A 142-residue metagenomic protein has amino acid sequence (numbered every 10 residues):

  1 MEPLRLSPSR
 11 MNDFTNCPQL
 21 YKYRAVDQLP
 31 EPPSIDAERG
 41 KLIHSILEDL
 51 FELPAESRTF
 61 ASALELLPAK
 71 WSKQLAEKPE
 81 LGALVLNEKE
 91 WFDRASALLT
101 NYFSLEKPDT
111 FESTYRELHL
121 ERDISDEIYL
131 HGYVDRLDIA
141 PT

Functional and structural regions predicted by a protein language model:
M1-A37: C-terminal, charged and often intrinsically disordered regions of DNA end-processing helicases and nucleases
R5-L6, A61, S104, T142: Metal-dependent nuclease catalytic regions and adjoining charged, substrate-binding loops involved in nucleic-acid end
C17, F51, I139-T142: Metal-dependent nuclease catalytic cores in nucleic-acid-processing enzymes, especially RNase H-like/related
C17, I43-H44, A95, R136: A residue-level signal for conserved active-site and pocket-lining positions in enzyme catalytic cores
L20-A25, H44-E52: Short, hydrophobic/amphipathic alpha-helical patches that form generic packing surfaces within helical domains
I35, R39, I43, W91: Hydrophobic (often cysteine-bearing) scaffold residues that line and stabilize catalytic clefts of nucleotide/cofactor
I46-H119, D123-I124: A non-catalytic, helix-rich entry segment at domain boundaries
Y115-T142: Non-catalytic protein-protein interaction segments used by genome-maintenance enzymes to assemble and couple activities
